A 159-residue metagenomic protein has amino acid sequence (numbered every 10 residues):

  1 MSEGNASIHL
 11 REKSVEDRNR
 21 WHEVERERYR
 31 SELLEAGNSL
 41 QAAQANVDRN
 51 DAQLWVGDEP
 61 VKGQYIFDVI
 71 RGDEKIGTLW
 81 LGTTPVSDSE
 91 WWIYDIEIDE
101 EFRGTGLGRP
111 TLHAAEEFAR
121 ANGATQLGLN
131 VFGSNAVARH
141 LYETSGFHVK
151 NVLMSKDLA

Functional and structural regions predicted by a protein language model:
E3-G4, I8-D95, D99, F118 (+1 more regions): Acetyl-CoA-dependent GNAT
D88, G106, V137: Residues that form or flank phosphate/diphosphate-binding pockets in enzymes that use nucleotide phosphates
W91, L112, A119-N130, L153: Conserved GNAT acetyl-CoA-binding A-motif
D95-I98, G104-E117, A121, H140-T144: Conserved acetyl-CoA-binding loop-helix of GNAT-fold acetyltransferases
R109, H113, G133-N151, K156: Conserved active-site alpha-helix within GNAT-family acetyltransferase domains
